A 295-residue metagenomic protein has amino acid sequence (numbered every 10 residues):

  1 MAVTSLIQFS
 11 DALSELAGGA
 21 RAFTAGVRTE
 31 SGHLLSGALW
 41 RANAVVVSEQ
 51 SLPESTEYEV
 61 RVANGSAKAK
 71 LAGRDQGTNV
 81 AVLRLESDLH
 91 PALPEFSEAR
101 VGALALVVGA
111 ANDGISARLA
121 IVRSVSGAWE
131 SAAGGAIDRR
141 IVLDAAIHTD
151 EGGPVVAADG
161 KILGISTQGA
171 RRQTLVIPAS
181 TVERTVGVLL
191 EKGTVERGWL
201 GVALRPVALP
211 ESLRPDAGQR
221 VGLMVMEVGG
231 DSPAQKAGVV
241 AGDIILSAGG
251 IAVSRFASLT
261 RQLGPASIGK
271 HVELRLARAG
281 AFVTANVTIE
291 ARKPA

Functional and structural regions predicted by a protein language model:
M1-A17, I162-R220, G264, H271 (+3 more regions): C-terminal cap/linker of serine protease catalytic domains
A2-L6, T29-S116, R140, T149 (+6 more regions): Conserved active-site neighborhood of the chymotrypsin/trypsin-like protease fold
F23, A81, E86-A92, S116-R172 (+2 more regions): Active-site region of chymotrypsin-like
F23-G26, V45-S48, V101-A111, L143 (+5 more regions): Active-site-proximal beta-strands of protease catalytic cores
A25-R28, A38, G153-A157, E227 (+1 more regions): Cytosolic beta-strand hydrophobic patch enriched in CBS
H33, A146, K192-Q262, A277-T288 (+1 more regions): PDZ/PDZ-like groove recognition
A38, K68-K70, A117-R123, P154 (+3 more regions): Residues located in well-ordered beta-strands
A72-N79, V125-I141, L189-E196, V207-G222: Gly/Ser-enriched beta-turn/beta-hairpin loop segments
